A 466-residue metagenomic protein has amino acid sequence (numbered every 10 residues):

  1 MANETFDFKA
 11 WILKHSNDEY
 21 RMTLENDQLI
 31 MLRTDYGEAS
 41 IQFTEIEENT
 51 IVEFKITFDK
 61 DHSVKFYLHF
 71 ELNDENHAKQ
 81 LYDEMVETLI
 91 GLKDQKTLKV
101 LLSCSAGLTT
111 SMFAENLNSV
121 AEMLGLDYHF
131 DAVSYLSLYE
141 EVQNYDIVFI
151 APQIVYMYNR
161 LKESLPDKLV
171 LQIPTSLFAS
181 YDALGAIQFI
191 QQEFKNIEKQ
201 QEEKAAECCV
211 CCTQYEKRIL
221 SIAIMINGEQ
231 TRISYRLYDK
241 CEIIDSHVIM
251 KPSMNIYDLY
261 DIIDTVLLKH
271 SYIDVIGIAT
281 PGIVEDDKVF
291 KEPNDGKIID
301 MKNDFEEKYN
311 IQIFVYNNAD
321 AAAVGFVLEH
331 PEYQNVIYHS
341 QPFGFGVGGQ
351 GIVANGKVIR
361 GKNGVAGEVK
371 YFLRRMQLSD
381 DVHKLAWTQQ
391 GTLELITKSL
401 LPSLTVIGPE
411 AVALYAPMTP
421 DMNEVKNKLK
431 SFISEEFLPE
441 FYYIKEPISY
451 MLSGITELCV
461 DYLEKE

Functional and structural regions predicted by a protein language model:
M1-S40: Short Lys/Arg-enriched alpha/beta "domain-start" segment
E38-Y82, N303, E307-F314: Helix-enriched interaction subdomains in cytosolic or periplasmic regions, typified by TIR/SEFIR signaling/NADase cores
K65-L92, L169-A205, D304, K308: Ser/Thr/Gly-rich flexible loops in soluble cytosolic domains mediating phosphotransfer, phosphorylation
L98-D127: Short, charged N-terminal beta->alpha structural module
E122-V142, K204-C208, D261: A short, well-structured beta->alpha microelement
Q200-K269, M376-E466: ATP-binding/phosphotransfer module of carbohydrate and carboxylate kinases, centering on a glycine-rich
A223-N227, L237, D286-R374: Phosphate-binding/catalytic loop of phosphoryl-transfer enzymes
H270-I299, V406, E410-M422: Short beta-strand-loop/turn "lid" adjacent to the catalytic site in phosphate-handling enzymes
